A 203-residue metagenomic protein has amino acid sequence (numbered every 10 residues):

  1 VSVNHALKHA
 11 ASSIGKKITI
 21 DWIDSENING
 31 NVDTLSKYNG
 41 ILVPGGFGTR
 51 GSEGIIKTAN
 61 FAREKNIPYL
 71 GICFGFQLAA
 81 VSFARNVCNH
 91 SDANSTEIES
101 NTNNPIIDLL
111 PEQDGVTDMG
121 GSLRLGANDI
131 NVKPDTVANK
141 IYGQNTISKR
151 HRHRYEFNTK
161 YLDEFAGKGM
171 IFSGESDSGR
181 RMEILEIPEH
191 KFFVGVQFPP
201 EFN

Functional and structural regions predicted by a protein language model:
V1-T146, H151-E189, Q197-N203: N-terminal beta1-alpha1 cap of cysteine-dependent amidohydrolase-like domains
